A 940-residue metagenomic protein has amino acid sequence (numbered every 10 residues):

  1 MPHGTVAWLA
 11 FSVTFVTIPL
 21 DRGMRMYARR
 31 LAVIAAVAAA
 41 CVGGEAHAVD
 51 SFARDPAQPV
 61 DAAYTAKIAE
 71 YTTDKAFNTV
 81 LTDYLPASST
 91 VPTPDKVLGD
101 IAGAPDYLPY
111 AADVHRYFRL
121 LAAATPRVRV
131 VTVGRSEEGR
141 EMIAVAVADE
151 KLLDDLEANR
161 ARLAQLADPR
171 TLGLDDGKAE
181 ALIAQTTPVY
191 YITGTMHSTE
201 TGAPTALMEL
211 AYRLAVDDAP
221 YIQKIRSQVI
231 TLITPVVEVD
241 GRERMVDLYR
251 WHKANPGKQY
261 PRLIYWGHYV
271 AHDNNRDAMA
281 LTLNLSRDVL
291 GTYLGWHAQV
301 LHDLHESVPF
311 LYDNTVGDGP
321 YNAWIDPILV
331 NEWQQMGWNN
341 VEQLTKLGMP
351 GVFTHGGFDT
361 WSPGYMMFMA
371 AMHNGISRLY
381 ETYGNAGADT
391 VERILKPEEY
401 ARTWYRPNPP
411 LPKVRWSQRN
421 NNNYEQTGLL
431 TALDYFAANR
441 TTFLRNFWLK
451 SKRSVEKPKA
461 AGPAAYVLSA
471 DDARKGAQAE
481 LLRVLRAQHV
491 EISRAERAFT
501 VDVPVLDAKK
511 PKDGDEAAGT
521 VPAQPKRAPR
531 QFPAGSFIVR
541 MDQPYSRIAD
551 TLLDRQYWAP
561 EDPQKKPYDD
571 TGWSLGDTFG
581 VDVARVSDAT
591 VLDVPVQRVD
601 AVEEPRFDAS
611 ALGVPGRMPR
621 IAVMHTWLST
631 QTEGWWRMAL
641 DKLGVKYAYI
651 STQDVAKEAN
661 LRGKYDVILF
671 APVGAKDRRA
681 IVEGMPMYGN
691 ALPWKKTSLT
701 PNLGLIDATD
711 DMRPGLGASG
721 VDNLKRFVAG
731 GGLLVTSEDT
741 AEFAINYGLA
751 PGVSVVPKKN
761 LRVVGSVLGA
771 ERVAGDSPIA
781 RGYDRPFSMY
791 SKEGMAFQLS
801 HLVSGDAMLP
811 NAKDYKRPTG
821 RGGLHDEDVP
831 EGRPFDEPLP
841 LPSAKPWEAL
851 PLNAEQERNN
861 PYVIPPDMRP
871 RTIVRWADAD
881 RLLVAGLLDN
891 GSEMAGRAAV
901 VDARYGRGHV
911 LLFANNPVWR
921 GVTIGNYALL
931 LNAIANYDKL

Functional and structural regions predicted by a protein language model:
G4, G23, G43-G44: Residue-identity detector for glycine
I18-L20, M24-V33: Bacterial N-terminal signal peptides that target proteins for export
R29-G44: Gram-negative bacterial Sec-dependent N-terminal signal peptides
V49-I230, V270, R276-D277, T282-N284 (+5 more regions): Intrinsic-disorder/low-complexity accessory segments
T231-L283: Mobile, glycine- and charge-enriched loop segments and immediately flanking short secondary-structure elements within
V236-V239, Y249, L304-L311, T740: Short, solvent-exposed turn/loop segments enriched in Gly/Ser/Thr/Pro and often Arg
